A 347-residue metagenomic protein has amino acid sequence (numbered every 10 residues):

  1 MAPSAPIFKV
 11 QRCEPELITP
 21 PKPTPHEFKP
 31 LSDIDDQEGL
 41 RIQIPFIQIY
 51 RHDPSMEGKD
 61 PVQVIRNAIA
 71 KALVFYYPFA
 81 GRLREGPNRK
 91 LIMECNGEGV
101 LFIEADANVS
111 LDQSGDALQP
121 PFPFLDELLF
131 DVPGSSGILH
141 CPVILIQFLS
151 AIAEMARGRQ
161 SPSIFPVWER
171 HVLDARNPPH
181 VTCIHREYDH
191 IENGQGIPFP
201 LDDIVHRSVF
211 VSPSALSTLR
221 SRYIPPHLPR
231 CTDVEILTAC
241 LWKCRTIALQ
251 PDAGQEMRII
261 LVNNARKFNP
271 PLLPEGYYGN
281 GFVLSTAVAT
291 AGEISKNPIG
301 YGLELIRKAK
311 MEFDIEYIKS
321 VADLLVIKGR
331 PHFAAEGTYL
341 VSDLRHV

Functional and structural regions predicted by a protein language model:
A2-F28, G39-H346: Soluble acyl-CoA-dependent acyltransferase catalytic core bearing the H(X)4D motif
P30-S32: Detector for long, low-complexity, acidic/polar, Ser/Pro/Gly/Thr-rich intrinsically disordered N-terminal regulatory
